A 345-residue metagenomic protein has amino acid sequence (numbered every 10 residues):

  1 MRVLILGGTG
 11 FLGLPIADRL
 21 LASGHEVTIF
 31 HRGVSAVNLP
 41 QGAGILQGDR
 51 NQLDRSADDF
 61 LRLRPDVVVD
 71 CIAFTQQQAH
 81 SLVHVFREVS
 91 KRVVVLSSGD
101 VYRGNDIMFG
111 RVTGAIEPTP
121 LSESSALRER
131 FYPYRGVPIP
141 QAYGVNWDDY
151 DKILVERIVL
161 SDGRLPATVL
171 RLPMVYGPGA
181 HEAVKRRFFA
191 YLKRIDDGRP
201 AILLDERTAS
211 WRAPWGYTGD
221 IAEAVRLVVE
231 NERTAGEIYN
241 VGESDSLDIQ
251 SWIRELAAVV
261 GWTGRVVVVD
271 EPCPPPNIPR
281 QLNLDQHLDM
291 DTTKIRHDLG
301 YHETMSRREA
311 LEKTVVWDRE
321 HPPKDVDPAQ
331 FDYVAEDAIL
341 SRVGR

Functional and structural regions predicted by a protein language model:
V3-S23: N-terminal Rossmann NAD(P)H-binding glycine-rich loop of SDR-like oxidoreductase domains
E26-R32: Conserved glycine-rich Rossmann-like NAD(P)H-binding loop of the short-chain dehydrogenase/reductase
V34-K91, V95, V101-M108: NAD(P)H-binding glycine-rich loop region in Rossmannoid oxidoreductase-like domains and their noncatalytic homologs
S81-I153, S161, T168: Conserved Rossmann-fold NAD(P)-dependent oxidoreductase catalytic core, especially the SDR/UDP-sugar
G144-N146, P173-R186, E206-G219, E243-D245: Glycine-rich "substrate-gating" loop/helix at the edge of Rossmann-like oxidoreductase active sites
V155-H181: Conserved beta-loop-beta element that borders a ligand/cofactor-binding pocket
L192-L203, A209-L247: Alpha-helical substrate-binding/gating segment
A224-H287, T292, E312, D325-R345: Mid/C-terminal beta-alpha module of Rossmann-like enzyme folds, strongest in SDR-family dehydrogenases/epimerases
